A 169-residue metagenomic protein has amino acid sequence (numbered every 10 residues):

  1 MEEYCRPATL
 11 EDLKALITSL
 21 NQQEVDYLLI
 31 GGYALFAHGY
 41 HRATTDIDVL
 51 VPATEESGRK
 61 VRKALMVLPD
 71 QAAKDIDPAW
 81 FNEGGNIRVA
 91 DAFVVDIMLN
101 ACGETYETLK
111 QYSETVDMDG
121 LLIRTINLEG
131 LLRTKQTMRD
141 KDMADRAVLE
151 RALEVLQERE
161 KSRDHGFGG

Functional and structural regions predicted by a protein language model:
M1-G169: Compositionally biased terminal segments of proteins
